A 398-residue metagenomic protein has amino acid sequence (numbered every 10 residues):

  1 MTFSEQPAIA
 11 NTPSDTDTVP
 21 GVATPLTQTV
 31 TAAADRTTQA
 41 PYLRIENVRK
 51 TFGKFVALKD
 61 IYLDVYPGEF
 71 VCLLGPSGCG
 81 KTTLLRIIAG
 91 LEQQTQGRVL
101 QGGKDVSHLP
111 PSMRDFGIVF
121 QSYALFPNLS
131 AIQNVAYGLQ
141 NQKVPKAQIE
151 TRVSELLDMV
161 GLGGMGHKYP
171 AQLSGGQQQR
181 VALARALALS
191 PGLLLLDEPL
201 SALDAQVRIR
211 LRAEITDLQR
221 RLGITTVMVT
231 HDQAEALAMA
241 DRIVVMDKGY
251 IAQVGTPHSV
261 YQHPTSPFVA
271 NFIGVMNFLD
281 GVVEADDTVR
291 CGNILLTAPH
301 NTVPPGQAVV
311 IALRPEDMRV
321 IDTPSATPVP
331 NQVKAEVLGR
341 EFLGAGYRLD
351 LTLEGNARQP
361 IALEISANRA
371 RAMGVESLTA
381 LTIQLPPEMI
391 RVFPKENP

Functional and structural regions predicted by a protein language model:
T2-L26, T31, M276, D287-P398: Non-catalytic connector elements of ABC transporters
F70, L109-F268: ABC ATPase nucleotide-binding domains
L74-P76: The feature captures the beta-strand-to-loop junction immediately N-terminal to the Walker
A89: Helix-to-loop junction immediately C-terminal to a conserved catalytic motif
T95-R98, Q148, K248, D280: Conserved coupling/switch loops of ABC nucleotide-binding domains, chiefly the family-specific signature
G97-D105: Conserved ABC transporter NBD signature motif
